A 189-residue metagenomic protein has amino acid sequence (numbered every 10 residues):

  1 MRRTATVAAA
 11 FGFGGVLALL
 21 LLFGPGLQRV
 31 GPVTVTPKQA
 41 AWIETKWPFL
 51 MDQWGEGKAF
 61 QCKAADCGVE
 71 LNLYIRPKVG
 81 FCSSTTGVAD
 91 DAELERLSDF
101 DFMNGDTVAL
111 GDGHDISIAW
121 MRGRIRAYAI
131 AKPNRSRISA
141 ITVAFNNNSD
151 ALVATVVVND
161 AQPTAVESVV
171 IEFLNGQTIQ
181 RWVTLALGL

Functional and structural regions predicted by a protein language model:
R3, N148-L189: Surface-exposed amphipathic alpha-helical segments
A5-L27: Hydrophobic membrane-insertion alpha-helices, especially the h-region of bacterial N-terminal signal peptides
T6, A129-P133, L189: N-terminal secretory/membrane-targeting helices
G26-D66: N-terminal "mature-domain start" segment
E56, R126-Y128, V153-T155: Short hydrophobic/aromatic-rich beta-strand segments that constitute the beta-sheet cores of beta-sandwich/beta-barrel
G57, E70, A151: Extracellular structured ligand-interaction cores
A65-A140, N148: Conserved polar/disulfide-associated segments of primarily extracytoplasmic proteins
